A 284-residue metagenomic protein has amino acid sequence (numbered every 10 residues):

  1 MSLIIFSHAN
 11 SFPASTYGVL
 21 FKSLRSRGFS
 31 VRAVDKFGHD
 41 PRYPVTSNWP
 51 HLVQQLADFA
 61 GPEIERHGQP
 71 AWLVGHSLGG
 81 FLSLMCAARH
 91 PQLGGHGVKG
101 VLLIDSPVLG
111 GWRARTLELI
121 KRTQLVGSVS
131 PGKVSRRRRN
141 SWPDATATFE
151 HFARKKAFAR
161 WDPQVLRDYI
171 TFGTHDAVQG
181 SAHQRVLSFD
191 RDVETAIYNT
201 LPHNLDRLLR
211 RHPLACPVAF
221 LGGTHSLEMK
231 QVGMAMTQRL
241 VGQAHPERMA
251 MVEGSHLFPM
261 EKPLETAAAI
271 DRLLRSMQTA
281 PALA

Functional and structural regions predicted by a protein language model:
S2-P41: Conserved HGGG/HGGXW glycine-rich cap/lid loop of the alpha/beta-hydrolase fold
K36-V74, A88-H90, G94, V108 (+2 more regions): Active-site loop/oxyanion-hole signature of alpha/beta-hydrolase fold enzymes
G75-G79, S83: Gly/Ala-rich beta-loop-alpha elbow adjacent to hydrolase catalytic centers
K99-S141: Flexible "cap/lid" loop of the alpha/beta hydrolase fold
R139-S226: Alpha/beta-hydrolase
R210-E253: Conserved loop-alpha-helix segment in the C-terminal half of the alpha/beta-hydrolase fold that carries the catalytic
M251-P263: Catalytic histidine-centered segment of alpha/beta-hydrolase-like enzymes
M260-R272: Post-His helix in hydrolase/transferase enzymes
